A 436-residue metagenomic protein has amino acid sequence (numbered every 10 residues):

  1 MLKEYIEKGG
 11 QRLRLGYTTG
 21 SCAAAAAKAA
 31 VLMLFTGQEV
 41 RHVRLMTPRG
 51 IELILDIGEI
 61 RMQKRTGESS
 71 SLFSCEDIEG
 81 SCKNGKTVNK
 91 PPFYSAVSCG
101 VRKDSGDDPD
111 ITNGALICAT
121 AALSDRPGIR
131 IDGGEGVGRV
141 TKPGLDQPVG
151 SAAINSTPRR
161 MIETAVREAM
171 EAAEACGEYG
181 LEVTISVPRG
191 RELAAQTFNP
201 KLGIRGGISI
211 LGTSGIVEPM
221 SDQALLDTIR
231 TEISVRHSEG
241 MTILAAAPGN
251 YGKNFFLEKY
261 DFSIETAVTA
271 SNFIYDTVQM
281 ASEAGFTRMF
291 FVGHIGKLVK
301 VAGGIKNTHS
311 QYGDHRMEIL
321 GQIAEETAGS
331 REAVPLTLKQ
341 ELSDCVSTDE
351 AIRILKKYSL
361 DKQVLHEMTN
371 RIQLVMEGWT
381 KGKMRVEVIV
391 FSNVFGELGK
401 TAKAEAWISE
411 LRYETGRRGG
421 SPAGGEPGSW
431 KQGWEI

Functional and structural regions predicted by a protein language model:
M1-G67, F73, D77-Q196, P200: Generic N-terminal targeting/processing segments that precede catalytic cores or assembly contacts
L2-I6, R14, L202, I208 (+3 more regions): A structural signal for small-residue-enriched, beta-sheet-centric alpha/beta enzyme cores and oligomeric scaffold folds
R65, P427, Q432: Cationic, low-complexity basic patches in intrinsically disordered or flexible, solvent-exposed regions
S69, S74-E79, R418-G428: Ser/Thr/Pro/Gly-rich low-complexity, intrinsically disordered segments
E192, K253, F395-E397: Flexible, glycine-rich phosphate/dinucleotide-binding loops and adjacent beta-alpha linkers at cofactor/substrate
T369-G420, W430-I436: Extended hydrophobic packing segments that form well-structured cores
